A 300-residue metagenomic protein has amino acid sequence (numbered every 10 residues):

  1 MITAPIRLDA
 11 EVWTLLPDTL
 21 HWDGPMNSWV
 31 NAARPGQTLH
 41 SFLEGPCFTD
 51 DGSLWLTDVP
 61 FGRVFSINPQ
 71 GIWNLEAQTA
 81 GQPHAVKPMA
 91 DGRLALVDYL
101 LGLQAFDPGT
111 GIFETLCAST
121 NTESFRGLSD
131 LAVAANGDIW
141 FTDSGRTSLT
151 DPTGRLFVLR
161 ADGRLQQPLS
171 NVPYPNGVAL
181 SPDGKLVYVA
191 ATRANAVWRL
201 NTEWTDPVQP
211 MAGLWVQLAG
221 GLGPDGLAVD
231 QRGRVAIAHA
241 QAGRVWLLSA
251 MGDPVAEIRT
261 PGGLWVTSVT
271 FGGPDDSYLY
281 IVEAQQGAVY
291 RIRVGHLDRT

Functional and structural regions predicted by a protein language model:
M1-S28, V294-T300: Sequence/structural signature of beta-propeller modules and their immediately flanking N-terminal secretory/stalk
V12-R63: Beta-strand-rich domains and repeat architectures in extracellular enzymes and scaffolds, especially beta-propellers
N27-G36, G71-A77, E114-T122, R164-S170 (+2 more regions): A short beta-strand motif characteristic of beta-propeller blades
A33-D51, T79-G102, N121-I139, R146-T147 (+5 more regions): Beta-rich, blade/repeat-based domains predominating in secreted/periplasmic proteins but also intracellular
V59-P60, Y99, T147-T153, T192-N195 (+2 more regions): Short, solvent-exposed loop/turn segments at conserved positions within beta-propeller repeat blades
R63-F65, G102-Q104, G154-F157, A196-W198 (+2 more regions): A short loop-to-beta-strand structural motif that recurs across blades of beta-propeller domains
N195-A196, V216-D253: Loop/turn-rich, solvent-exposed surfaces of beta-rich toroidal or solenoidal domains
L200-P207, R293-T300: Short loop/turn segments immediately following beta-strands, especially the blade-tip and inter-blade linker loops
